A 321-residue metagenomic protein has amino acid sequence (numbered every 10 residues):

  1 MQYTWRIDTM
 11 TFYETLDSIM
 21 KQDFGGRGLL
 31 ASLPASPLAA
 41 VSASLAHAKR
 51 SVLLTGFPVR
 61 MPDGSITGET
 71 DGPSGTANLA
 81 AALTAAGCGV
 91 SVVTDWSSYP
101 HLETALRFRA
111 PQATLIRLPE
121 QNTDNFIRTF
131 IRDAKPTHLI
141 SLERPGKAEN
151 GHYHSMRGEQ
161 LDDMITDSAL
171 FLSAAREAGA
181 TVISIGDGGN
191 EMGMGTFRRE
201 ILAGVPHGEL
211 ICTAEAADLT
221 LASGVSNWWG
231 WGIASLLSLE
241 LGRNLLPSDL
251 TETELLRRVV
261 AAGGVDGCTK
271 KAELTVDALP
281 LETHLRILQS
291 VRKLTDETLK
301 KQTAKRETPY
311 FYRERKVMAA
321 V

Functional and structural regions predicted by a protein language model:
W5-S51, F57-P58: Positively charged, low-complexity intrinsically disordered leader regions
S36, D71-S74, N78, S97 (+5 more regions): Conserved active-site and cofactor/substrate-binding residues in soluble primary-metabolism enzymes
K49, T137-H138: Conserved acidic residues
R60-M61, I66-P73, H138-L139, R144-R243: Conserved mixed alpha/beta catalytic, RNA-binding, or beta-rich assembly cores of soluble enzyme, regulatory
I66-G87: Histidine-anchored nucleotide/phosphate-binding helix
C88-S97: Short internal beta-strands
L106-I131: A glycine-rich helix N-cap at a beta->alpha junction
E191-V321: C-terminal functional extensions of proteins
